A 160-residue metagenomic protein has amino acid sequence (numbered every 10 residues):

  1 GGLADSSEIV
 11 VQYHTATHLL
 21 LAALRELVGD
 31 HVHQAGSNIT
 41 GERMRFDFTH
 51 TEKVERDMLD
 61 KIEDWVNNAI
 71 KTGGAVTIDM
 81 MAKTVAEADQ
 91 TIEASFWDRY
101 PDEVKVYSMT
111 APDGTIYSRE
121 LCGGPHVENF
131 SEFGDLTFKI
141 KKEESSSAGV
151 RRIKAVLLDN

Functional and structural regions predicted by a protein language model:
G1-N160: A glycine- and charged-residue-rich anion-binding loop/surface
